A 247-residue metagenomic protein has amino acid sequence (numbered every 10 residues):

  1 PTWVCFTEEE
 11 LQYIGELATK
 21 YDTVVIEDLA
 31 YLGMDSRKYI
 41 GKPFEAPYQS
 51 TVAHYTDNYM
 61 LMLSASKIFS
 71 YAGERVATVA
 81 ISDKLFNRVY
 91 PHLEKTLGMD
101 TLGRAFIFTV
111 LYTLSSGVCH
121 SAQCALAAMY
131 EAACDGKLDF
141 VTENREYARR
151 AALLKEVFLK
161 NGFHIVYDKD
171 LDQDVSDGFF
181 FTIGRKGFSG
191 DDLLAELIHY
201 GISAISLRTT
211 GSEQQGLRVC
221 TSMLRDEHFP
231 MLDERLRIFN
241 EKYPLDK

Functional and structural regions predicted by a protein language model:
P1-K42: Active-site phosphate-binding strand-loop segment of PLP-dependent enzymes
P1-T2, Y31-G33, R37, S66-F69 (+6 more regions): Short, solvent-exposed loop/turn segments at secondary-structure junctions
D22-V24, N58-M60, S203: Proline-centered loop/turn at the N-terminus of a beta-strand
V25-E27, L126, S206: Hydrophobic residues in well-ordered beta-strands that form the structural core
E27, I40-S66, T78-A80, L217: Conserved active-site segment immediately N-terminal to the catalytic lysine that forms the internal aldimine
Y55, A195-K247: PLP-dependent enzyme catalytic core of the Aspartate aminotransferase-like
Y55-N144: Conserved core segment of the aminotransferase class I/II
H120-A127, F140-L159, I165-G184: Conserved glycine-rich beta-strand-loop-beta hairpin in the small C-terminal domain of fold type I
